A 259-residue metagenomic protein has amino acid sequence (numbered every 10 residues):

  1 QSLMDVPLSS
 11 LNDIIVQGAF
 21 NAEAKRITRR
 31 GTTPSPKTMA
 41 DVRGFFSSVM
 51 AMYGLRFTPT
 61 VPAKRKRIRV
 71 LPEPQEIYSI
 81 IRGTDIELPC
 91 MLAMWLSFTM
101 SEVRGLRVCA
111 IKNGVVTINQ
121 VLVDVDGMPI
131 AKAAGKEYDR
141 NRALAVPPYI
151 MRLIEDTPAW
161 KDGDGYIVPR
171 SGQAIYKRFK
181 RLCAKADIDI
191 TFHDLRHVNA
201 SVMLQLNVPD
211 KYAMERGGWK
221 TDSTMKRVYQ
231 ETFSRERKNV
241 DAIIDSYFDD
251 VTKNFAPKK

Functional and structural regions predicted by a protein language model:
S2-A22, K64-R69, Y166-R170, F192: A Lys/Arg-rich helix-loop hairpin that forms a DNA/phosphate-binding surface
V6-N21, K25-V61, S97-S101: N-terminal DNA-binding recognition helix of tyrosine site-specific recombinases/integrases
P36, V42, R56-M100, R104-G105 (+1 more regions): Basic, Lys/Arg- and aromatic-enriched nucleic-acid-binding interface segment
A51-M52, R56, M91-L122, K211-Y212: Short, charged phosphate-coordinating catalytic segments
L71, M151, G217-A242: Catalytic-site neighborhood detector that most strongly recognizes the C-terminal catalytic loop/helix of tyrosine
P74, G105-D156: Conserved tyrosine-mediated DNA breakage-rejoining catalytic core shared by Y-recombinases
G83-I86, P158-Y166, R170, Y176-W219 (+2 more regions): Short, basic (Lys/Arg/His-rich) helix/loop patches that form interaction surfaces in the mid-to-C-terminal regions
D124-N141, P148-I150, D162, S223 (+2 more regions): C-terminal secondary-structure termini that scaffold catalytic or DNA-interacting sites
